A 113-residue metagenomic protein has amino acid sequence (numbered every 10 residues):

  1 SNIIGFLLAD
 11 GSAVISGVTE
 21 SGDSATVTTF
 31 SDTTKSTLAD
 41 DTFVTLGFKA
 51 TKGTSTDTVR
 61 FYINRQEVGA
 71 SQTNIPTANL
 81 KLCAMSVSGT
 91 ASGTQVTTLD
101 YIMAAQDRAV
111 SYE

Functional and structural regions predicted by a protein language model:
S1-E20: Glycan-recognition/cleft segments
A13-V14, T56-T58, N79, V96: Exposed beta-strand and adjacent loop surfaces of beta-rich binding modules that mediate intermolecular recognition
I15-T19, T28, R65, T98 (+1 more regions): Intrinsically disordered, low-complexity segments enriched in serine, threonine, and glycine
E20-T45: Short, aromatic/His-centered strand-loop micro-motif at the edge of beta-sheets
T26, G53-D57, A91-G93: Short, solvent-exposed loop/turn segments that connect beta-strands within catalytic domains and beta-strand-rich
T34, I63-L82: Short, solvent-exposed beta-strand-to-loop segments that form ligand-recognition rims of beta-rich domains
D41-K52, V59-F61: Short tryptophan-centered beta-strand motifs in secreted/extracellular beta-sheet-rich domains of glycan-recognition
I75-E113: Ligand-recognition surfaces built from glycine- and aromatic
